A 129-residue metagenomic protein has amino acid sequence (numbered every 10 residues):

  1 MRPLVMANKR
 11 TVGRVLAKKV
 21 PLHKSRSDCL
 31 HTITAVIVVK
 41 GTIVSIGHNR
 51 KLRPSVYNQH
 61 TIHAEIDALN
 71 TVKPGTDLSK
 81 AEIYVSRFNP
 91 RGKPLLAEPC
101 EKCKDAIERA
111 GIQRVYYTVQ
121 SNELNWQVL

Functional and structural regions predicted by a protein language model:
M1-L129: Zinc-dependent deaminase catalytic domain
